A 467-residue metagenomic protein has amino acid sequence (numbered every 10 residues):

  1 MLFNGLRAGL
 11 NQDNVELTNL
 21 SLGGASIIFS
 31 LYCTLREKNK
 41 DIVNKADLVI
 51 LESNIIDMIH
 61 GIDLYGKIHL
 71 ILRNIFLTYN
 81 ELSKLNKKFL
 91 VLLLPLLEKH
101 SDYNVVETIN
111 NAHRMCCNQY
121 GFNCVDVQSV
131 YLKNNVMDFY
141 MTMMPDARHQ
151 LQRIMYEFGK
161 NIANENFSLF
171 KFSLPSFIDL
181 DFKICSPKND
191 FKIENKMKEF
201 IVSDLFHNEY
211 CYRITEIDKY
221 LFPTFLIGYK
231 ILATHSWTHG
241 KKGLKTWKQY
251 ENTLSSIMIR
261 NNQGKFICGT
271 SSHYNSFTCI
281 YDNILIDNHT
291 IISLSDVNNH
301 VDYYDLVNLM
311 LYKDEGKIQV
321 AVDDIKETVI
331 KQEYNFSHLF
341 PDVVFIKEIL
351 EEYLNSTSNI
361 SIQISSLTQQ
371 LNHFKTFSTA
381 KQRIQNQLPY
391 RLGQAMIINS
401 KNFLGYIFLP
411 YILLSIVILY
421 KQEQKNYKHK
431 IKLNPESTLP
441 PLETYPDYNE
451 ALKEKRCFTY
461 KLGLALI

Functional and structural regions predicted by a protein language model:
M1-I71, H100-S101, K198-S358, I362: Conserved SGNH/GDSL esterase-like catalytic core that processes O-acyl groups on lipids and polysaccharides
T34-I42, N80, T108-C116: Mature extracellular/periplasmic domains of secretome proteins
L51, L90-L93: Structural beta-sheet core signal
Y65-N80, V105-N111, G159: Well-ordered, non-membrane alpha-helical segments in soluble/globular domains
S83-L90: A short helix->loop->beta-strand "cap" motif at the edges of active sites that frequently abuts
L96-S129: Substrate-gating cap/lid alpha-helix
D138-C185: Histidine-centered active-site loop/cap adjacent to the catalytic His in serine esterases/O-acetyl transfer systems
L350-I467: Boundary detector for helix-to-coil junctions that initiate low-complexity/charged tails
